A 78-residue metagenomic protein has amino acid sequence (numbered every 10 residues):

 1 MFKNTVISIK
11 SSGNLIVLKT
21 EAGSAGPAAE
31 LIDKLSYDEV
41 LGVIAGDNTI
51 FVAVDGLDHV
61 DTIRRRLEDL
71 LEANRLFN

Functional and structural regions predicted by a protein language model:
M1-R64, L70: Non-DNA-binding regulatory cores of transcription-related proteins, predominantly C-terminal effector-binding
N74-N78: Long, charge-dense
